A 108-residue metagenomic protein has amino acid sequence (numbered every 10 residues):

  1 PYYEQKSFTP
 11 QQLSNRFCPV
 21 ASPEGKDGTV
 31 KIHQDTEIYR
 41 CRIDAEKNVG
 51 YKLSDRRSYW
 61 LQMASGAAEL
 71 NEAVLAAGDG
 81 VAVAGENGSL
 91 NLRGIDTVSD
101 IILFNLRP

Functional and structural regions predicted by a protein language model:
P1-P108: Jelly-roll (double-stranded beta-helix
